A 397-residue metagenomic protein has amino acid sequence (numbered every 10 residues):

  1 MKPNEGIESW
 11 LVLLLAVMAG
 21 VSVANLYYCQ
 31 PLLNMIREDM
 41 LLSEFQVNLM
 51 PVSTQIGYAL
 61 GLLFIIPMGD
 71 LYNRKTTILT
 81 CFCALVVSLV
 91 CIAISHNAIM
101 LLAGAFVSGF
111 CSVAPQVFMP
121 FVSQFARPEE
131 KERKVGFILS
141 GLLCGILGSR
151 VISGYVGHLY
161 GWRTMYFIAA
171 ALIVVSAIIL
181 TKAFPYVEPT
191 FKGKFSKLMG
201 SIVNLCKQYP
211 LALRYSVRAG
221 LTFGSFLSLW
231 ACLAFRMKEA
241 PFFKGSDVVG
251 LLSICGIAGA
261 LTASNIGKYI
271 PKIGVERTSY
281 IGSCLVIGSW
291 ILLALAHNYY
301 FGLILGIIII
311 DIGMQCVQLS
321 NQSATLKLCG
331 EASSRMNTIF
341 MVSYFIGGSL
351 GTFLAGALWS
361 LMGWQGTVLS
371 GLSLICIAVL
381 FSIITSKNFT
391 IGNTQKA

Functional and structural regions predicted by a protein language model:
M1-E5, P185-V217: Juxtamembrane intracellular "pre-TM" segments in multi-pass secondary transporters
L41, N73, I94-I99, C111 (+2 more regions): Helix-breaking motifs and short loop linkers at transmembrane-helix boundaries and internal kinks in secondary membrane
L60-A98: Conserved MFS/SLC helix-loop-helix module at the cytosolic interface between two early adjacent transmembrane helices
L62-N73, L261-V275, W359: Helix-to-loop junctions at the C-terminal end of transmembrane segments in multipass secondary transporters
M100, F137-F184: Helix-loop-helix hairpin linking two adjacent transmembrane segments in secondary transporters
G104-S140: Cytoplasmic helix-loop-helix junction between adjacent transmembrane helices in 12-TM secondary transporters
E276-N321: C-terminal transmembrane helical hairpin of 12-TM major facilitator-type secondary transporters
